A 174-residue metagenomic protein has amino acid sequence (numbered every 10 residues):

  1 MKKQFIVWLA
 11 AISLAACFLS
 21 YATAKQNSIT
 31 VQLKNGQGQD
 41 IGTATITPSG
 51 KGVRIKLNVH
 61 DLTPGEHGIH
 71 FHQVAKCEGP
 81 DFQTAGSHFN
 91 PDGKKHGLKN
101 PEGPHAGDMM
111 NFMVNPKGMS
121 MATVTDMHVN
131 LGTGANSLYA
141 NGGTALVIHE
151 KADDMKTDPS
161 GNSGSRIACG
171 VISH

Functional and structural regions predicted by a protein language model:
M1-L9: Bacterial N-terminal signal peptides that target proteins for export
L9-C17: Bacterial N-terminal signal peptides
C17-E66, F71-H174: N-terminal leader/targeting pre-sequences
